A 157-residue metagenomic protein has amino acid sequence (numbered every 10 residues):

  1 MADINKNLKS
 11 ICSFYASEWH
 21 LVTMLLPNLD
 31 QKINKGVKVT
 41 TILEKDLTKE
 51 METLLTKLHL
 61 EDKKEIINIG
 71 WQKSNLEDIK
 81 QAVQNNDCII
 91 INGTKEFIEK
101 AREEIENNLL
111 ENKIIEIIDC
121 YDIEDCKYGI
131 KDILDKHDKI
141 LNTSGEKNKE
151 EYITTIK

Functional and structural regions predicted by a protein language model:
M1-K157: Non-catalytic regulatory/interaction regions at protein termini and inter-domain linkers
